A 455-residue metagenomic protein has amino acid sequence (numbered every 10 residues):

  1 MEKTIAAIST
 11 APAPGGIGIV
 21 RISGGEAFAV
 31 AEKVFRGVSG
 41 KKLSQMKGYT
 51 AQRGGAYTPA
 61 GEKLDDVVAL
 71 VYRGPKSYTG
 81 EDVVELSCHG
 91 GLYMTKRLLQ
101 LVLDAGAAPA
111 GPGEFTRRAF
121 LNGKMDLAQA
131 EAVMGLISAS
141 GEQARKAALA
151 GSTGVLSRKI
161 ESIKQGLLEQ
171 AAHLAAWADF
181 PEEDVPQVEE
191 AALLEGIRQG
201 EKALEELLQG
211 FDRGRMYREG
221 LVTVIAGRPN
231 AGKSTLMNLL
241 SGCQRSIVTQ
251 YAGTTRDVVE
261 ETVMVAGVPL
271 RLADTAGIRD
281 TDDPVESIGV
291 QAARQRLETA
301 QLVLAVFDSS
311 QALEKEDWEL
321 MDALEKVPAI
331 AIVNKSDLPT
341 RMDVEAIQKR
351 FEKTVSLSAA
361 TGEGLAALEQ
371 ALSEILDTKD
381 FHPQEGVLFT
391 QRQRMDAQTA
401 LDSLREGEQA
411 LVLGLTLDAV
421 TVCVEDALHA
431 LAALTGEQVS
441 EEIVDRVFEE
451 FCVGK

Functional and structural regions predicted by a protein language model:
M1-K146, A150, G154, I330: A glycine-rich (often HGG/GG-containing) alpha/beta subdomain
E2-I8, P12, E142-M264, T281-D283 (+1 more regions): C-terminal-of-GTPase-core extension/linker across diverse P-loop GTPases
G15-I17, Y49-Q52, T299-V303, K326-A329 (+1 more regions): Short glycine-/polar-rich loops that comprise or flank the Walker A/P-loop and associated switch/sensor motifs
R21, M237, D274: Short, acidic/hydrophobic/Gly-rich beta-strand patch recurrent on exposed beta strands that often constitutes part
Q52-D65, A69-R73, G253-T281, T299-L302 (+1 more regions): Switch I (G2) and immediately adjacent beta-strands of P-loop GTPase domains
C88-G90, L240, T275, F307-S310: Glycine-rich, N-terminal phosphate-binding loop of Rossmann-like dinucleotide-binding domains
A108, P269-R271, K353: Conserved beta-strand segments of alpha/beta enzyme cores
E286-S310: Inter-motif core of Ras-like GTPase G domains
